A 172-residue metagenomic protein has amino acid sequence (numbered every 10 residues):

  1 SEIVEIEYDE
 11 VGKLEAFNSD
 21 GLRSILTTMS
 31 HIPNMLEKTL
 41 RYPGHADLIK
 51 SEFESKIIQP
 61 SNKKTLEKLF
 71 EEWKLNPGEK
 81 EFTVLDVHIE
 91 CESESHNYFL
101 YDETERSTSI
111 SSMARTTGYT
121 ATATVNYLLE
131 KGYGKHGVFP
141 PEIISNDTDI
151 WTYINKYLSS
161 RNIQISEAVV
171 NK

Functional and structural regions predicted by a protein language model:
S1-K172: C-terminal catalytic/substrate-binding lobe primarily of soluble NAD(P)-dependent oxidoreductases
